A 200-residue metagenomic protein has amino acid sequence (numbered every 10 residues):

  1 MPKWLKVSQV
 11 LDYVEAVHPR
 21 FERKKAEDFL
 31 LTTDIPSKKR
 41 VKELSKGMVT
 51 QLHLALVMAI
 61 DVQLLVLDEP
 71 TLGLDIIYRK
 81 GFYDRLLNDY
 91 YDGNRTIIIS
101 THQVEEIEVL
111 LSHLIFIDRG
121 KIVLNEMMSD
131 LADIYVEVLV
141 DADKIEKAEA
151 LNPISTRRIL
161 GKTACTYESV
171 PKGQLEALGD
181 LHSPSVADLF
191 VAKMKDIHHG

Functional and structural regions predicted by a protein language model:
M1-L52: ABC-family P-loop ATPase nucleotide-binding domains
S8-Q9, K80, D84: Surface-exposed alpha-helical interface segments used for non-catalytic interactions
D61: Conserved catalytic motifs of ABC-family nucleotide-binding domains
L65-E69, L74: Catalytic Walker B motif of ABC-type/P-loop ATPase nucleotide-binding domains
I76-Y78: Helix N-cap at the start of a conserved alpha-helix in ABC-type nucleotide-binding domains
F82-Y167: ABC transporter nucleotide-binding domain
P153-G200: C-terminal coupling/interaction segments
